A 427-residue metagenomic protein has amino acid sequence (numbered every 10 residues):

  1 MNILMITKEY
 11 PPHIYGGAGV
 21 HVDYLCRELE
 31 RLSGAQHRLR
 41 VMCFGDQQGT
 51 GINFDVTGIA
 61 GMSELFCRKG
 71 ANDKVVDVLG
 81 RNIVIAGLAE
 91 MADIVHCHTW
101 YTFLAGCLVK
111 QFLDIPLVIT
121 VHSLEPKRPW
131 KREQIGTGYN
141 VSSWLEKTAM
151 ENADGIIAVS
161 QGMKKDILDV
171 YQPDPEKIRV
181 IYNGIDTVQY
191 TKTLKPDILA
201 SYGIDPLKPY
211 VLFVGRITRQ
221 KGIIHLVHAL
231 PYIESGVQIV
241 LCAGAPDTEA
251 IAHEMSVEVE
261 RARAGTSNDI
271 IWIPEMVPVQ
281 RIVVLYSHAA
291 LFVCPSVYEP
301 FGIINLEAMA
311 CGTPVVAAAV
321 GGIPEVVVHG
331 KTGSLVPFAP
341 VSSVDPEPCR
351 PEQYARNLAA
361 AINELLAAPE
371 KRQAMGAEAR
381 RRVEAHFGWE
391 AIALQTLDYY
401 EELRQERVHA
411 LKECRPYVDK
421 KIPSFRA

Functional and structural regions predicted by a protein language model:
M1-G49, V408-A427: N-terminal subdomain of nucleotide-sugar transferases
P116-V118, P126-T148: Nucleotide-sugar donor phosphate/pyrophosphate-binding loop at the beta->alpha transition of glycosyltransferases
G162, G184: Carbohydrate-associated surface elements
I185, Q238-V257, I271: Glycosyltransferase donor-sugar binding loop
A252-M276, Q280: Nucleotide-activated donor-binding/catalytic signature segment of Leloir-type glycosyltransferases, i.e., the conserved
V284-A289: Short alpha-helical donor nucleotide-sugar binding micro-motif in glycosyltransferases
L291, P314-A317, V327, S334-L335: Short hydrophobic beta-strand element within catalytic cores of glycosyltransferases and related nucleotide-activated
V297: Aromatic "clamp/platform" in nucleotide-sugar-dependent glycosyltransferases that forms part of the donor/acceptor
